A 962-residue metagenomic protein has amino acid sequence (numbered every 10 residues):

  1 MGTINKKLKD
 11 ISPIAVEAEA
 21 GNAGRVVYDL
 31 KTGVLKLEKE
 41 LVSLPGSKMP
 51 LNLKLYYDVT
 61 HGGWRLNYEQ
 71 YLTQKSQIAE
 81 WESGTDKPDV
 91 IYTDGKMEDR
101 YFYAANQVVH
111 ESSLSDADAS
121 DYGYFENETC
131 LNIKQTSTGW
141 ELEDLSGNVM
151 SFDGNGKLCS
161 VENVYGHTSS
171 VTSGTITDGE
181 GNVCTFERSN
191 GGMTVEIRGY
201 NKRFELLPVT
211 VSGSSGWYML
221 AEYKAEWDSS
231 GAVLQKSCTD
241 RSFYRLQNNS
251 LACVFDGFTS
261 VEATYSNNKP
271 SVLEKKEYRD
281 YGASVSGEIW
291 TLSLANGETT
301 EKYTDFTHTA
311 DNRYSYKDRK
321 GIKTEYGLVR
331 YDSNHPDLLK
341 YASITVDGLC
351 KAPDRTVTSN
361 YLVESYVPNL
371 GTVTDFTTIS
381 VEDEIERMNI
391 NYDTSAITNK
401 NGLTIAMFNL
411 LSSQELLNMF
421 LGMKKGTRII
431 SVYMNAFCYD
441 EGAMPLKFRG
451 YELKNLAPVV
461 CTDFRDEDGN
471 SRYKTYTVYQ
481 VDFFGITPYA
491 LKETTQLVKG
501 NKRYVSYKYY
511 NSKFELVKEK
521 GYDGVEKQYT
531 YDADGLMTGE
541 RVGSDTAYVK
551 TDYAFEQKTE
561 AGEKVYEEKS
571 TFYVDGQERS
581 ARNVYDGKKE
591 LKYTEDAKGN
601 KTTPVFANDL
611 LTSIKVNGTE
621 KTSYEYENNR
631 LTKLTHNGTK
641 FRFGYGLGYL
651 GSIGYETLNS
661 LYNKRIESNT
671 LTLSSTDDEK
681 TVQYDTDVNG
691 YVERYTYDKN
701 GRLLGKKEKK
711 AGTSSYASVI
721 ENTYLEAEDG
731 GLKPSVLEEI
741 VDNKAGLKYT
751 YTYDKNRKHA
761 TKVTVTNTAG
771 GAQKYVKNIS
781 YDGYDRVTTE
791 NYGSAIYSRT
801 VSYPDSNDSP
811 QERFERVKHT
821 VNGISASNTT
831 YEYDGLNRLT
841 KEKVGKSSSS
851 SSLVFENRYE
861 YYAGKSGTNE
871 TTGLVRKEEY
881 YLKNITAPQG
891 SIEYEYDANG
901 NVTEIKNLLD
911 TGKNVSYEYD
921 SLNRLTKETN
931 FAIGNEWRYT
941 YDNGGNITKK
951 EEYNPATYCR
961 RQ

Functional and structural regions predicted by a protein language model:
M1-P13: Short, intrinsically disordered N-terminal pre-domain segments
T3-K6, A18, K39, L53 (+2 more regions): Extended charged/polar low-complexity repeat regions
A20, W64-Y68, G192: Extracellular secretome segments
A20-L41: N-terminal-proximal low-complexity accessory segments that begin disordered and transition into the first
D29, L41, Q70-L72, L131: Ubiquitous "structural anchor" signal
L44, D58-V59, N67, N249: A membrane-pore/channel beta-structure motif
P50-Y57, R65-K75, W81-K87: Solvent-exposed N-terminal domain segments of exported/luminal and surface proteins
